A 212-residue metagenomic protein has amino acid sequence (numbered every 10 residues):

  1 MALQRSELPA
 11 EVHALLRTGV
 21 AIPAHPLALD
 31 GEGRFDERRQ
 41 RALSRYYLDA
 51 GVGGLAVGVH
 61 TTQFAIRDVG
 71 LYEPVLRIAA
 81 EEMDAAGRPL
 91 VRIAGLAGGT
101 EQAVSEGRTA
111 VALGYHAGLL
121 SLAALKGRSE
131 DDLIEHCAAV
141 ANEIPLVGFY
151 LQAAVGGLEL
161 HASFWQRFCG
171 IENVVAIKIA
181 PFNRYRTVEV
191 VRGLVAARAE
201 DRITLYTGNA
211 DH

Functional and structural regions predicted by a protein language model:
A2-A162: Active-site beta->alpha loop and helix N-cap motifs at the rims of alpha/beta catalytic domains
N142, Q152-H212: Catalytic alpha/beta core domains of metabolic enzymes, predominantly
